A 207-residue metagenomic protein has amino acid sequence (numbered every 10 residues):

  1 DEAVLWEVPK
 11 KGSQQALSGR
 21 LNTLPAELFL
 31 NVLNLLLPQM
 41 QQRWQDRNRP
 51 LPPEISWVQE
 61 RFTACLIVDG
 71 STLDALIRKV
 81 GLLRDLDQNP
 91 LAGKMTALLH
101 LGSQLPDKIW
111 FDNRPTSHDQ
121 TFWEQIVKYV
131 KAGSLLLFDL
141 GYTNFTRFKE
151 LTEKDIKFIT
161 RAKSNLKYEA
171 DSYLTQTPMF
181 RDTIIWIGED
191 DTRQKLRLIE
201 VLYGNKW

Functional and structural regions predicted by a protein language model:
D1, G19-L24, L28-N48, I55-A64 (+2 more regions): Single, function-defining residue in the core of a domain
E7-L24: Major-groove recognition helix of helix-turn-helix-like DNA-binding domains
